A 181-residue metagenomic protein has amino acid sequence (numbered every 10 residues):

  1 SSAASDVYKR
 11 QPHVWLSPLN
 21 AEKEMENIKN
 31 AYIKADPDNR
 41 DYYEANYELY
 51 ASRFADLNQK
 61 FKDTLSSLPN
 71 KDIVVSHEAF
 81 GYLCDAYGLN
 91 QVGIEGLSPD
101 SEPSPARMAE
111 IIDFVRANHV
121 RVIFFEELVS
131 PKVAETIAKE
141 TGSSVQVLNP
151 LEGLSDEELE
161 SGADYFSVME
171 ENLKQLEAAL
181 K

Functional and structural regions predicted by a protein language model:
S5-K181: Extracytoplasmic metal-acquisition and chelation regions
